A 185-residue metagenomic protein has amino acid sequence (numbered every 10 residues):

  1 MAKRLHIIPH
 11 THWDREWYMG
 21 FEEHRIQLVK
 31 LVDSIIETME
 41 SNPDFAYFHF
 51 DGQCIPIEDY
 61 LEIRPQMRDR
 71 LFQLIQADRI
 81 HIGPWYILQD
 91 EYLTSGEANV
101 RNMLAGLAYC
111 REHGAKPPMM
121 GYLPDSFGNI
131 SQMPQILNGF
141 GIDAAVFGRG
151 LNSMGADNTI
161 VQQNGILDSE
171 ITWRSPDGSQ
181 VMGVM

Functional and structural regions predicted by a protein language model:
M1-M185: Catalytic-domain carbohydrate-binding cleft regions of carbohydrate-active enzymes
